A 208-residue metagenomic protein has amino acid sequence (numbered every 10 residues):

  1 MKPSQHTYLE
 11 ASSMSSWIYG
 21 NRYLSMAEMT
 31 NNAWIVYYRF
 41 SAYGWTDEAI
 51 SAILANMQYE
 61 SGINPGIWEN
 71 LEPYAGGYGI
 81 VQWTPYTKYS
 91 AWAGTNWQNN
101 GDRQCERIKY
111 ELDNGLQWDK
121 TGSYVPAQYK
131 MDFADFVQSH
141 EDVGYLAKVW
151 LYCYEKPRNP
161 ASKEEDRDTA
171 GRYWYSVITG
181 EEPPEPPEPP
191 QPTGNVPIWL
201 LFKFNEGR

Functional and structural regions predicted by a protein language model:
M1, S12, T30, Y38 (+2 more regions): Gly/Ser-rich, low-complexity
M1-Q5, E188-R208: Enriched but not universal
P3-Y38, A42, Q58-D142: Peptidoglycan-targeting cell-wall enzymes and recognition modules
W34, Y38, S51-L54, E106 (+4 more regions): Solvent-exposed, polar/charged alpha-helical surfaces in well-ordered, non-transmembrane soluble domains, broadly
Y43-W45, Y154: A broad structural signal for alpha-helix termini and local helix breaks/kinks
T46-I50: Membrane-interface starts of transmembrane alpha-helices
G62, N70, G180-P189, G194: Compositionally biased, intrinsically disordered/low-complexity regions enriched for serine, proline and threonine
D135-E185: Active-site or metal-binding loop neighborhoods of secreted/extracellular toxin and effector enzymes
